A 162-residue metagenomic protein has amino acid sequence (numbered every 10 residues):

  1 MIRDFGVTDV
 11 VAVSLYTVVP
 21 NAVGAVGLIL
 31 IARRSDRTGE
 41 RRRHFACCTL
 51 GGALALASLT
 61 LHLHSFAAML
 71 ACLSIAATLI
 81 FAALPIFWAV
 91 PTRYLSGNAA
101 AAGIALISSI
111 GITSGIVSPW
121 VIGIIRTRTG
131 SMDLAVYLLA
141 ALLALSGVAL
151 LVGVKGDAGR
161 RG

Functional and structural regions predicted by a protein language model:
M1-A12, R126: Short amphipathic helix-loop junctions that connect adjacent transmembrane helices in Major Facilitator Superfamily/SLC
R3, S35, P91-S96, R126: Helix-terminus/helix-capping segments at the ends of transmembrane helices and short amphipathic helices
V7-V23, A102-L106, L134-Y137: Loop-to-transmembrane helix entry
N21-I29, I112-I116: Residue-level signature of mid-helix packing/kink "hotspots" within the transmembrane helices of 12-pass Major
G27-E40, R126: Helix-to-loop junctions at the C-terminal end of transmembrane segments in multipass secondary transporters
G39-V90: C-terminal transmembrane helical hairpin of 12-TM major facilitator-type secondary transporters
Y94-S131, L139: A late C-terminal transmembrane helix in Major Facilitator Superfamily
A140-G162: Multi-pass alpha-helical transporter architecture, strongest for 12-TM Major Facilitator/SLC carriers used
